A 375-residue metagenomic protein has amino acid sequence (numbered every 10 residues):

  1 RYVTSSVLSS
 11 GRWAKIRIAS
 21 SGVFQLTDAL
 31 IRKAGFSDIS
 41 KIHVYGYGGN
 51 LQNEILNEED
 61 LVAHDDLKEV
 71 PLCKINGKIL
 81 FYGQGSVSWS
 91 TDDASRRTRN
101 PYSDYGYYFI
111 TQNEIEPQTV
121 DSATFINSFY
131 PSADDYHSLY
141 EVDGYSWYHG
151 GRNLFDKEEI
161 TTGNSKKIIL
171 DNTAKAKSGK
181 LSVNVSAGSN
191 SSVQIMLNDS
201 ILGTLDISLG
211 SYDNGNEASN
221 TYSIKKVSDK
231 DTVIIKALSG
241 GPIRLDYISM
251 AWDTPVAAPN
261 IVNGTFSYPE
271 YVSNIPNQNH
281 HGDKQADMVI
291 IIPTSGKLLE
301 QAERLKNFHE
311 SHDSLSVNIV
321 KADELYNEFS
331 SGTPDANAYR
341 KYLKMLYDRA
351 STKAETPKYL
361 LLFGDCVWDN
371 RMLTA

Functional and structural regions predicted by a protein language model:
R1-I18, A29, A34-G296, E300 (+2 more regions): Structured catalytic cores of large enzymes
F24-L26: Hydrophobic beta-strand segments within beta-rich accessory/binding domains
L315-S316: Thiamine diphosphate
I319: Hard-cation-handling environments
L325: Positions that flank functional sites
